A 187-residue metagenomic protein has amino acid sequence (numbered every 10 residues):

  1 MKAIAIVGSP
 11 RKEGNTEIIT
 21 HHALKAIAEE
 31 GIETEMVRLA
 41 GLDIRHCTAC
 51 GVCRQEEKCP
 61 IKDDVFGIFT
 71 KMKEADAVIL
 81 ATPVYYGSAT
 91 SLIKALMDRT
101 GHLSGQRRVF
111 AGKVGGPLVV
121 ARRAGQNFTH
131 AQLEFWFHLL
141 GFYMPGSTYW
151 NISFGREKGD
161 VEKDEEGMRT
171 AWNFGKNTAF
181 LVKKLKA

Functional and structural regions predicted by a protein language model:
M1, E29, G67, H138-A187: Glycine-rich phosphate/pyrophosphate-binding loop and the adjoining helix
M1-I32: N-terminal beta1-alpha1 ligand-phosphate binding loop
E17-H21, H130, M168: Short amphipathic alpha-helical segment that frequently serves as the phosphate-/nucleotide-binding helix
I32-L42: A short beta-strand-loop structural module common to alpha/beta enzyme folds
E33-E35, K58, Y143: Conserved beta-strand segments of alpha/beta enzyme cores
L42-M72: Cysteine-cluster motifs in flexible loop/terminal segments that predominantly coordinate metals
P60-Y143, Y149: Helix-loop-strand module that forms the ligand-binding subsite of alpha/beta enzymes
